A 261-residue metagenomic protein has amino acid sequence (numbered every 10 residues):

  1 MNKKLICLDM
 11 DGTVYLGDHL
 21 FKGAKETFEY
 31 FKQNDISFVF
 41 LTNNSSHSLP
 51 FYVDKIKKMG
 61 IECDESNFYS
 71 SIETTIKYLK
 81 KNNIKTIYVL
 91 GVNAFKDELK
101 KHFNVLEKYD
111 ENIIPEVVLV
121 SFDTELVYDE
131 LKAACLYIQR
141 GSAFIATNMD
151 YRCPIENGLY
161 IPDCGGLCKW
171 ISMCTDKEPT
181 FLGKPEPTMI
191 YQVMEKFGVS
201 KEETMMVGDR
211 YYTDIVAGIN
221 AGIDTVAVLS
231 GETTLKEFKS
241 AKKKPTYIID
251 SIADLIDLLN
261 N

Functional and structural regions predicted by a protein language model:
N2-L8, L16-Q33, P50-Y69, K80-N261: Asp-based, Mg2+/Mn2+-dependent phosphohydrolase catalytic module
N44: Conserved phosphate/oxyanion-binding catalytic-loop motifs
T74-T75, N82: Hydrophobic alpha-helical segments within soluble ligand-binding/sensing domains
